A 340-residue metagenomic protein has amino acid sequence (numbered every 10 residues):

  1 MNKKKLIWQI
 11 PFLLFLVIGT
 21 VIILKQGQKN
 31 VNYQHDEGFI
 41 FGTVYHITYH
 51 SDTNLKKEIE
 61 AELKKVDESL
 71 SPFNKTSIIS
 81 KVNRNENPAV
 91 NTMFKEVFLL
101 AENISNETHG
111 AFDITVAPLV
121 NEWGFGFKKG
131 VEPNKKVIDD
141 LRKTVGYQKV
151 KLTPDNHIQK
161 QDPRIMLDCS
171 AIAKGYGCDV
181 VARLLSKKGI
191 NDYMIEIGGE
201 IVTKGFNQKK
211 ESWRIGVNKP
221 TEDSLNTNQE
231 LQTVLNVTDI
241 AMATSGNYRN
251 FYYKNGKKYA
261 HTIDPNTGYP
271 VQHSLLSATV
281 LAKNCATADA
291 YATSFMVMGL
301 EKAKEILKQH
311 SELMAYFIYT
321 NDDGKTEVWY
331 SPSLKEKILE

Functional and structural regions predicted by a protein language model:
N2-E340: Mature catalytic core of soluble alpha/beta enzymes
